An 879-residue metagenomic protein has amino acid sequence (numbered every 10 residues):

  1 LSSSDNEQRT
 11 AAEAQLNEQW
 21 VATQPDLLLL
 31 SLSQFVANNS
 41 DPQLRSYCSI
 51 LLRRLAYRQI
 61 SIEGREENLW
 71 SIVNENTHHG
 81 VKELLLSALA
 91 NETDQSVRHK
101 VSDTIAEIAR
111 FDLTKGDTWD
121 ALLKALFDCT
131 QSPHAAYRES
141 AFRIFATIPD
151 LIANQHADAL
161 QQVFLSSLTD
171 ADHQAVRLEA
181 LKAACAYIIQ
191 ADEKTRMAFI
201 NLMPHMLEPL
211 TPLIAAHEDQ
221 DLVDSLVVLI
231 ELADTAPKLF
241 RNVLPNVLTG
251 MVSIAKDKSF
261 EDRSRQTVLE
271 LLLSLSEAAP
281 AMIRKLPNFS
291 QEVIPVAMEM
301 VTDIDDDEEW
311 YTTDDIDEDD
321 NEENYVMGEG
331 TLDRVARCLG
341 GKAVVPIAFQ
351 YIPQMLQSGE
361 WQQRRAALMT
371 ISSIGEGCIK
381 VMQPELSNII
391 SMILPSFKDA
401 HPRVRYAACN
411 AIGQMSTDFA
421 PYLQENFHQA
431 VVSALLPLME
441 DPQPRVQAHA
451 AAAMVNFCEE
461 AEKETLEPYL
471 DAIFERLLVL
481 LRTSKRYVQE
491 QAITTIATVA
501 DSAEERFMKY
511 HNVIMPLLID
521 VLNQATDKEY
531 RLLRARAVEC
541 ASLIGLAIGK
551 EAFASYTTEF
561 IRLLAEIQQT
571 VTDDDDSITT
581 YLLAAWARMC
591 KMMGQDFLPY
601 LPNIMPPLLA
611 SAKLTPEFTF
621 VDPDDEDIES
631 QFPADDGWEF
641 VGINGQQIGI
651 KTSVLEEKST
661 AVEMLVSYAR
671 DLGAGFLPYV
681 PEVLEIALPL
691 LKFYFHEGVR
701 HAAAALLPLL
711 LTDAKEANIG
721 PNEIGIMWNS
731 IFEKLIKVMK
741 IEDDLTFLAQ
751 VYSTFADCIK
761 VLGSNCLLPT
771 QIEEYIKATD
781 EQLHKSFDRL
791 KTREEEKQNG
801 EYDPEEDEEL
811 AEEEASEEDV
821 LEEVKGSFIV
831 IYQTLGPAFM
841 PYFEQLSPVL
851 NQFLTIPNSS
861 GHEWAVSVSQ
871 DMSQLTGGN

Functional and structural regions predicted by a protein language model:
L1-N879: Karyopherin-beta/Importin-beta family HEAT-repeat alpha-solenoid scaffold
